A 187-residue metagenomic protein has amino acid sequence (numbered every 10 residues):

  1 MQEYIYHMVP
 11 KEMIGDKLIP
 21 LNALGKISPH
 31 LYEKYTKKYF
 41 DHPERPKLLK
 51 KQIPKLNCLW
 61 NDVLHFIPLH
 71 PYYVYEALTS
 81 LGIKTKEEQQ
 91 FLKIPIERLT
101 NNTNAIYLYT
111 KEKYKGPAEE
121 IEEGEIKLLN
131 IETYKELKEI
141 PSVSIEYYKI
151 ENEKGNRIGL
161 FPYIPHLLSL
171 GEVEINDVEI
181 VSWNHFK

Functional and structural regions predicted by a protein language model:
M1-H65, P71-K187: Active-site-proximal loop/hinge segments that shape catalytic or ion-binding/gating pockets
